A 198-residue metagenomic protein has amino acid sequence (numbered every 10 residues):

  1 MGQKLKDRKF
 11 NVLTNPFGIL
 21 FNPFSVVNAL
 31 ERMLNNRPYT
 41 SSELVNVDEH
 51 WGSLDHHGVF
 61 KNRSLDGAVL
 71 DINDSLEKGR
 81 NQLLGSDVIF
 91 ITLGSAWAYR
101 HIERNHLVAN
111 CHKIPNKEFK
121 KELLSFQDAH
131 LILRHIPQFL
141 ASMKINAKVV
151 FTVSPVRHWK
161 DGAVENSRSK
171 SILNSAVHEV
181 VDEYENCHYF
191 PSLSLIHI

Functional and structural regions predicted by a protein language model:
M1-L83: Basic, amphipathic N-terminal segments that precede the first structured/catalytic domain
F60-G67, E118-A129: The substrate-binding groove and active-site-proximal loops of carbohydrate-active enzymes, especially glycoside
I72-F90, R134-S142, V180: Short amphipathic alpha-helices and their capping/turn segments at secondary-structure boundaries
L93-N105: Short, solvent-exposed beta-strand-terminating loops
A96, Q138-S167, P191-S194: Active-site segments of SGNH/GDSL-like serine hydrolases that catalyze O-acetyl group transfer/hydrolysis on lipids
I102-F126: A solvent-exposed, charged loop/short amphipathic helix patch at secondary-structure junctions
K160-F190: Substrate-gating cap/lid alpha-helix
I196-I198: Conserved small/polar residues in nucleotide/adenosyl-binding loops
